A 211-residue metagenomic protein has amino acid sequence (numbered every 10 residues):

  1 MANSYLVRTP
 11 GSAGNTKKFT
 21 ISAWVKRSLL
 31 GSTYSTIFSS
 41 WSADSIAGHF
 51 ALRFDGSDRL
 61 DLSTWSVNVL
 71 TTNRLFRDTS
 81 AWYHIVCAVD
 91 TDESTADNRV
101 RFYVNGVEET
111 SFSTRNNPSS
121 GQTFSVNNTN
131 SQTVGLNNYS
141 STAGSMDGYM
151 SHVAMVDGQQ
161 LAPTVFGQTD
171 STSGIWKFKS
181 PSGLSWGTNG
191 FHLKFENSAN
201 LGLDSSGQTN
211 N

Functional and structural regions predicted by a protein language model:
M1-Y5, S45, L62-V69, S113-R115: Extracellular beta-rich ligand/substrate-recognition surface
A2-N3, S94-A96, R101, T110-R115 (+2 more regions): Extended recognition patches within non-cytosolic domains
N3-D61, E93-A96, Q159-T164: Extracellular glycan-recognition modules
T9, S39-W41, F50-D55, D61-W65 (+6 more regions): Beta-strand-rich, repetitive solenoid scaffolds
T9-G11, T71-R77, G121-T123: Beta-strand-rich interaction surfaces with strong enrichment in secreted/lumenal proteins
A23, S80-T91, F102: Short tryptophan-centered beta-strand motifs in secreted/extracellular beta-sheet-rich domains of glycan-recognition
L62-H84: Short, aromatic/His-centered strand-loop micro-motif at the edge of beta-sheets
F124-M150: Extracellular glycan-interaction patches encoded by glycine-rich segments
